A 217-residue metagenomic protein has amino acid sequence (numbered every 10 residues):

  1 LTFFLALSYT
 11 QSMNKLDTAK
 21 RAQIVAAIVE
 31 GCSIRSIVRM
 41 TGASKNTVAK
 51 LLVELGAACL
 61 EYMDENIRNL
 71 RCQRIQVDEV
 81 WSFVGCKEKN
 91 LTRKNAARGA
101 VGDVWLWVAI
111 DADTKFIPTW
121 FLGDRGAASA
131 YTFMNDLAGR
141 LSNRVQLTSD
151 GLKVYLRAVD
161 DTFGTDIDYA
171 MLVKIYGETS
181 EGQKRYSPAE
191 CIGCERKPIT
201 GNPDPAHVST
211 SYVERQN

Functional and structural regions predicted by a protein language model:
L1-N217: Residue-level recognition of single "structural anchor" positions that define or cap local secondary structure
